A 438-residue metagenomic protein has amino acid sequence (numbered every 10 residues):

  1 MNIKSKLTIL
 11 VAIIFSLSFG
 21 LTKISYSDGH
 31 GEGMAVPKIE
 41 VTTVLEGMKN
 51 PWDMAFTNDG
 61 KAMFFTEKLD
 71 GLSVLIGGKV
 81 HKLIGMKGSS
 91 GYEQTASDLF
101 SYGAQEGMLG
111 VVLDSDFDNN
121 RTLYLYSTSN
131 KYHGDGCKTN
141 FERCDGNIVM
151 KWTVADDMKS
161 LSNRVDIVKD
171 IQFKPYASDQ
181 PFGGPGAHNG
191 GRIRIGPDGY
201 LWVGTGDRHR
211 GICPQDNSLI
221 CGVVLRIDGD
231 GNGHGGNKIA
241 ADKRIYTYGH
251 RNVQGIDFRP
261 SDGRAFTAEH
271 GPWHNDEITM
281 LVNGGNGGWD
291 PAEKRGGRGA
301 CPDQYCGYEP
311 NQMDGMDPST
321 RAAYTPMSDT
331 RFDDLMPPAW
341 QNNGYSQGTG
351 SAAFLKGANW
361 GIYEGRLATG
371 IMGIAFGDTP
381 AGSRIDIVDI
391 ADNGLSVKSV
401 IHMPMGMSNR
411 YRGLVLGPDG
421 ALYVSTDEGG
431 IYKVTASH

Functional and structural regions predicted by a protein language model:
D28-M34, G91-M108, D118, K131 (+2 more regions): Beta-propeller domain segments
T43-K49, G85, Y102-G103, V168-D170 (+4 more regions): Surface loop/turn motifs at the tips and blade-to-blade linkers of beta-strand repeat domains
D53, G110, R192, N252-G255 (+2 more regions): Conserved beta-strand position repeated once per blade in WD40 beta-propeller domains
N58-G60, S115-N119, I195-D198, P260-D262 (+2 more regions): Residue-level detector of Asp-centered blade-edge/turn motifs that repeat once per structural unit in beta-propeller
A62-F65, T122-Y126, Y200-G204, R264-A268 (+3 more regions): Conserved beta-propeller blade signature
K138-R192: Asp-box/WD-like beta-propeller blade repeats and closely related beta-sheet repeat scaffolds
L395-G417: Conserved blade-ending motifs and adjacent loop-strand segments that build the rim/top face of beta-propeller domains
V415-H438: Blade-level signature of beta-propeller repeat domains, shared across WD40, Kelch, NHL, RCC1 and BNR/Asp-box propellers
